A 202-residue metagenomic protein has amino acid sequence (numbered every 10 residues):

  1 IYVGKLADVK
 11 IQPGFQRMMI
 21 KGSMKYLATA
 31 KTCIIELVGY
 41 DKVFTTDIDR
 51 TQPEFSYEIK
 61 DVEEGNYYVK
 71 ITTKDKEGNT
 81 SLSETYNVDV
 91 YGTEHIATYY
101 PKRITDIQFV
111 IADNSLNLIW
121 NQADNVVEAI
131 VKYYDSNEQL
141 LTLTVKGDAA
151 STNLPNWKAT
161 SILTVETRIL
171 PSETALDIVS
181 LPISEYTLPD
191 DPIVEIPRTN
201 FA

Functional and structural regions predicted by a protein language model:
I1-A28, N79-D124, T174-F201: Pro/Thr/Ser/Gly-rich low-complexity, intrinsically disordered linker/stalk tracts
I11, Y26-G65, I130-T160: Recognizes extended acidic, P/S/T-rich segments that occur within or adjacent to Ig-like beta-sandwich modules
R17-M19, V43, Y67-K70, I96: Residues in flexible loops and secondary-structure boundaries
K21-S23, E36, E58, K70 (+1 more regions): Beta-strand residues in well-ordered beta-sheet regions across diverse protein folds
Q52-P53, N66, P101-I104, S161-V165 (+1 more regions): Short C-terminal domain-edge/linker segments immediately following a structured domain
Y57-V90, S151-L188: Beta-strand-rich modules
I104-S184: Solenoidal tandem-repeat scaffolds enriched in leucines and small polar residues
